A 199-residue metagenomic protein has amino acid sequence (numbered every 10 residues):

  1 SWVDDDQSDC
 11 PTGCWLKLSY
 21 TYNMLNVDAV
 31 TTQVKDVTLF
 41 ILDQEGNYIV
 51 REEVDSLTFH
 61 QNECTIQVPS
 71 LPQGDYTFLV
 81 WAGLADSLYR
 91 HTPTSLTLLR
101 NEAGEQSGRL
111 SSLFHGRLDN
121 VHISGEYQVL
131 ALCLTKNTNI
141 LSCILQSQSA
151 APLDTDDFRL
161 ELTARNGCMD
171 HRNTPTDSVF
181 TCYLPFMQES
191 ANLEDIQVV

Functional and structural regions predicted by a protein language model:
S1-T21: Bacterial Sec-dependent N-terminal signal peptides
K17-T21, F40, W81, I144-Q146 (+1 more regions): Residue-level recognition of well-ordered beta-strand positions that form the cores of beta-sheet-rich folds across
Y20-Q33, I144-L153: Structural motif
M24-L25, Q61-T65, Q128: Short alpha-helical segments and helix-capping/turn motifs at coil-helix boundaries
T32-K35, T138: Short proline/glycine-enriched turn/loop motifs at strand-loop junctions of beta-rich domains
K35-H91, L153-V199: Tryptophan-paired
S56-T58, A85-V129: Structured interaction patches on ligand/partner-binding surfaces of diverse proteins
A131-T138: Conserved "repeat-terminator" motif of extracellular CCP/Sushi domains
